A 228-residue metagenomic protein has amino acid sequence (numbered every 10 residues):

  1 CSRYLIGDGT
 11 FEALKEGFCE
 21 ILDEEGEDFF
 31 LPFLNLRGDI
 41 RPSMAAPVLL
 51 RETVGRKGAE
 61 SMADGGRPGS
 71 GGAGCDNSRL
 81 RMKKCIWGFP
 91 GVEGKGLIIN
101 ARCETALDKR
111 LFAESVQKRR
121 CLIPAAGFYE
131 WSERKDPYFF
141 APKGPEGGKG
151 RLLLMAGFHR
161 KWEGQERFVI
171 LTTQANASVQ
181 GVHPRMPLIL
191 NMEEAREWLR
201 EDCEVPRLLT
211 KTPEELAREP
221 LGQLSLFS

Functional and structural regions predicted by a protein language model:
C1-S228: Short linear sequence motif anchored by a di-proline
